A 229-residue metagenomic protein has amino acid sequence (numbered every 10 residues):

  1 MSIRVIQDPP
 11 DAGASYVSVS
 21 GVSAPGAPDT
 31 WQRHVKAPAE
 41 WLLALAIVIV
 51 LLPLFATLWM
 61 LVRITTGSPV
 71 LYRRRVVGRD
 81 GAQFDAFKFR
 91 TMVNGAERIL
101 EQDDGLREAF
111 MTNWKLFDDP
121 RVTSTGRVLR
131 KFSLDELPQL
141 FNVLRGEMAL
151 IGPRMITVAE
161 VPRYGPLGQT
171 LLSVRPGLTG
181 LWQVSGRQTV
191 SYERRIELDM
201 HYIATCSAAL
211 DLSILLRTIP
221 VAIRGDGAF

Functional and structural regions predicted by a protein language model:
M1-V22, P69, L137-F229: Hydrophobic structural segments characteristic of membrane proteins
R4, A27-I99, A208, S213-F229: A hydrophobic, helix-centered structural microdomain
I6-S15, Y72-R121, T179-E197: Short, glycine-rich, amphipathic interfacial segments at transmembrane boundaries or analogous
S23-H34, F117, R121: Juxtamembrane loop-helix boundary motifs flanking transmembrane segments in multi-pass membrane proteins
L54, R121, S133-L134, A208: Amphipathic alpha-helical protein-protein interaction surfaces
L129-Q139: Short acidic-aromatic low-complexity motifs
